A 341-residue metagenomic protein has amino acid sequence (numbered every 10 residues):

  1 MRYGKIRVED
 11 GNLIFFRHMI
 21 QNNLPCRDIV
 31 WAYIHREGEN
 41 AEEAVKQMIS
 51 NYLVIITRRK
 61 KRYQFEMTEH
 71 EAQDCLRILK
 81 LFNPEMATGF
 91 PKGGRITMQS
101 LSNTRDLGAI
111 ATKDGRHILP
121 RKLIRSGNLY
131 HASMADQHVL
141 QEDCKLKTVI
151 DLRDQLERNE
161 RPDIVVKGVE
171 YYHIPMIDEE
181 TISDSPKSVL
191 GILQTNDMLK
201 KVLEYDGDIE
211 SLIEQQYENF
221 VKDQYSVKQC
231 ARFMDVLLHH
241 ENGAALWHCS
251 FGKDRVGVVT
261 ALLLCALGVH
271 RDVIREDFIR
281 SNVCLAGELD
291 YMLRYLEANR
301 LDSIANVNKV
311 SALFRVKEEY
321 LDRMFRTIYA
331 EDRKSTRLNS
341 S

Functional and structural regions predicted by a protein language model:
M1-G11: Anionic N-terminal interaction surfaces
G4, I20, R59-K61: Short acidic/polar mixed-charge low-complexity motifs
K5-I6, N23, L53, I150: His/acidic/aromatic-lined binding-pocket segments of jelly-roll/cupin-type domains and related regulatory beta-sandwich
I6, N22, K122, G257: Residues that recognize and position ribonucleotide moieties
D10-E39: Phosphoinositide-binding peripheral membrane targeting modules
I14-F16, I56-R58, S250: A generic structural motif
E42-L246, V259-R337, S341: Cys-dependent protein tyrosine phosphatase-like superfamily
F251, R255-V256: Ser/Thr-glycine-rich phosphate-binding loops at phosphate-binding pockets of nucleotides, nucleotide cofactors
